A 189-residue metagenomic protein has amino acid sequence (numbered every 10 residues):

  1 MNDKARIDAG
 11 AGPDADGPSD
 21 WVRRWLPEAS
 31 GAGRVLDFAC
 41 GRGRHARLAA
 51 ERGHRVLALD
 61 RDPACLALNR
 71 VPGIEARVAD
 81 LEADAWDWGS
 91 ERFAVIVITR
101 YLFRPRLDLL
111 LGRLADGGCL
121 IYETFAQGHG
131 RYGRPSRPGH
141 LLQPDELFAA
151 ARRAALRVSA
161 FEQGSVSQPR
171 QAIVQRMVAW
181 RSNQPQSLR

Functional and structural regions predicted by a protein language model:
M1-S30: S-adenosyl-L-methionine
A32-G41: Conserved class I S-adenosyl-L-methionine
G43-A83: Class I SAM-dependent methyltransferase SAM/SAH-binding core
W86-V95: A short acidic, Gly/Pro-enriched loop at the edge of an enzyme's catalytic core that lines a small-molecule cofactor
L102-G112: A short, conserved alpha-helix within the catalytic core of class I
G118-G128: Conserved beta-strand signature within the Rossmann-like core of class I S-adenosyl-L-methionine
G139-A155: Short alpha-helix
V166-R189: Core SAM-dependent methyltransferase catalytic element
